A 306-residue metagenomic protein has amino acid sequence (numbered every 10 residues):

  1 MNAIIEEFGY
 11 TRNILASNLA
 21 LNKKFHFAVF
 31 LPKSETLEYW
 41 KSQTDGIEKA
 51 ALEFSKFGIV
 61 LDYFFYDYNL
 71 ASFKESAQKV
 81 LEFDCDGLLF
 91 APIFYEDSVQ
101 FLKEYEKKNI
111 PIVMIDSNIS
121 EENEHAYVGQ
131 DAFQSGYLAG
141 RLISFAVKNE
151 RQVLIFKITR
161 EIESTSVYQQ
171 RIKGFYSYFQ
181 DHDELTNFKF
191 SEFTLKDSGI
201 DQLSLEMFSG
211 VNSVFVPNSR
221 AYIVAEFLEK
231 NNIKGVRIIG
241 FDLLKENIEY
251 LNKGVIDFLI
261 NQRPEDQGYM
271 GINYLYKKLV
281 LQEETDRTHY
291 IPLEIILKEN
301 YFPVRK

Functional and structural regions predicted by a protein language model:
M1-N22: N-terminal helix-turn-helix DNA-binding module of bacterial transcription factors
I4, F8, R160-S164, F179 (+1 more regions): Hinge/cleft segment of the Venus flytrap/periplasmic-binding protein
L19-T44, H125-A126, Q152-I162: Short beta-strand segments enriched in small/hydrophobic residues
E38-F54, S135-A139, T165-E184, I223 (+1 more regions): Short, solvent-exposed amphipathic alpha-helices that sit in or adjacent to ligand/effector-binding or catalytic
A51-L70, L154, Y176-S198: Short beta-strand elements in bilobed, periplasmic/extracellular small-molecule ligand-binding domains
G87-E106, S191-E246: Hydrophobic alpha-helical
F94-Q134, L244-N252: Flexible loop/hinge segments that line or gate small-molecule binding clefts
Y127-V153, I200-D201, R263-V280: Hydrophobic alpha-helical segments within soluble ligand-binding/sensing domains
